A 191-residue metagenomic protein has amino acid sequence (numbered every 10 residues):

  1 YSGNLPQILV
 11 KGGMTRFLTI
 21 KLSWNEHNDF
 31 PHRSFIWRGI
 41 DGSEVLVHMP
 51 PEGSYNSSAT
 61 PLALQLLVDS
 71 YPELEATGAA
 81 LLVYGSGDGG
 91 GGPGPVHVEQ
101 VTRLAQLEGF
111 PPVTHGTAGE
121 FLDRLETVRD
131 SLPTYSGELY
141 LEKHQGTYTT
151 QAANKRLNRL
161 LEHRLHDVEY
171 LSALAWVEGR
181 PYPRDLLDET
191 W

Functional and structural regions predicted by a protein language model:
Y1-W191: Catalytic-domain carbohydrate-binding cleft regions of carbohydrate-active enzymes
